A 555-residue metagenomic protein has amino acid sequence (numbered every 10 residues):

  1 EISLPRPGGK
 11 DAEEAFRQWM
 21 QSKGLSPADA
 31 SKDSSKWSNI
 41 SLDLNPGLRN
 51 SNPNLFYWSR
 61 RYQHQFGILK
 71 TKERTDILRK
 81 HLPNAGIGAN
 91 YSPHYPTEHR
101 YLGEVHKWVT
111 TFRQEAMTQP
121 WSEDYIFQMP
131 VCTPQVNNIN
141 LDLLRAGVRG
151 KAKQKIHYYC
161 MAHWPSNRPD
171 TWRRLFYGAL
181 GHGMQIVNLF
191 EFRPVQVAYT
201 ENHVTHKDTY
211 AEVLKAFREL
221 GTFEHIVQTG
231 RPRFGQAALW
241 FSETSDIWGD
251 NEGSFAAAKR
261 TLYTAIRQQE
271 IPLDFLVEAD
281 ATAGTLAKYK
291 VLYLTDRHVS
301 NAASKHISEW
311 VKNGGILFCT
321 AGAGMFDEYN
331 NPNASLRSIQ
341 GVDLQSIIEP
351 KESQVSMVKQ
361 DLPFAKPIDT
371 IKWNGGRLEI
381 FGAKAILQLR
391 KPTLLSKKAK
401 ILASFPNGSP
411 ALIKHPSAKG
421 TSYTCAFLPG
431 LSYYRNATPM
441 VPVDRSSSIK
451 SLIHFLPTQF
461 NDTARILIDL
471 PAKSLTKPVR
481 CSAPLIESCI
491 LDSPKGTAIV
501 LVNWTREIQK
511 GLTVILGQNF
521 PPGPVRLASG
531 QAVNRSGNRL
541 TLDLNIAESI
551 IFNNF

Functional and structural regions predicted by a protein language model:
E1-I139, L143: Polysaccharide-binding and catalytic clefts of secreted carbohydrate-active enzymes
K72, T118, E123-F555: Carbohydrate-binding surfaces of carbohydrate-active enzymes
